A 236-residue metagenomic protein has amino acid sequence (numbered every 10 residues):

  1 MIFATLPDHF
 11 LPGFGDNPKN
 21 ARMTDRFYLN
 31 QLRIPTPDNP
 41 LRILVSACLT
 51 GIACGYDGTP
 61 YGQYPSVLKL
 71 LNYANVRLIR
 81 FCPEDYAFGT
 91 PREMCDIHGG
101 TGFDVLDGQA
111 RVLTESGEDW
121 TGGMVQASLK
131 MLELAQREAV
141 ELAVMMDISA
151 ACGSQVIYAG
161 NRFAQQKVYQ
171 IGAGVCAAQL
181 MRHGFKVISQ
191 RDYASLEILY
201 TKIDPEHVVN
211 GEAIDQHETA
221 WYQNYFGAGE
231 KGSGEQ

Functional and structural regions predicted by a protein language model:
F3-Y61: Active-site and ligand/interface coordination hotspots across diverse enzymes and nucleic-acid-associated assemblies
A21, D38, L106-K130, Q166-Q236: Divalent-metal-activated hydrolytic enzyme cores
T24-D38, P65-R77, G89-P91, A127-L142: Short amphipathic alpha-helices and their capping/turn segments at secondary-structure boundaries
C48, M146-A150, D192: Short, well-ordered beta-to-alpha junction loops that form the rim of enzyme active sites and present histidine/acidic
A53, G89-T90, A151-Q155, L196: Short catalytic/ligand-binding loop motif for oxyanion handling, primarily in non-cytosolic enzymes, centered on
G55-Q63, N161-I171: Glycine- and acidic-residue-enriched helix-capping/strand-helix junction motifs
Q63-L113: Short, surface-exposed acidic-centric catalytic microdomains
A139-F163: Internal, conserved structured core segments that host functional sites
